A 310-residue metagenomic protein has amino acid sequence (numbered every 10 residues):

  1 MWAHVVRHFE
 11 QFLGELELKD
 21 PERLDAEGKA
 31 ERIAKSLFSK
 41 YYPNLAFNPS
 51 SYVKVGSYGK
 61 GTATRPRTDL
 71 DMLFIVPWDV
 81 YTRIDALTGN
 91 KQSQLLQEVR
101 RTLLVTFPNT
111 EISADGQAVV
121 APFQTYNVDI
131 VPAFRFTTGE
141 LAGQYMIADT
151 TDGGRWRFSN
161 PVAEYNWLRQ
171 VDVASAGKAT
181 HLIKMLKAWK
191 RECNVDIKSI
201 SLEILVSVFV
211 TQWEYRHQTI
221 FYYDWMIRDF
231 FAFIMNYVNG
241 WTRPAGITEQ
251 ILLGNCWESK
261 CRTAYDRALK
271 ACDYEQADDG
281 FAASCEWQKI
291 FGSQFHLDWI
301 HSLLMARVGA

Functional and structural regions predicted by a protein language model:
M1-V53, S57-R67, W78-N90: N-terminal regions immediately upstream of nucleotidyltransferase
H4, H8, L24, L37 (+2 more regions): Conserved catalytic core of two-metal-ion nucleotidyltransferases
L73-I75: Short hydrophobic/aromatic beta-strand micro-patches that form the beta-sheet surface supporting nucleotide- or nucleic
T82-S93, A133-I147, F221-A232: Helical (often loop-to-helix) elements that flank the catalytic cores of nucleotide-handling enzymes
Q94, A114-G116, T125, G139 (+3 more regions): Short, well-structured alpha-helical interface segments that form or flank functional binding sites
V131-K178: Acidic/Ser/Thr-rich, low-complexity mid-to-C-terminal regulatory regions of eukaryotic proteins
K178-I290, Q294-H296, G309: Conserved nucleotidyltransferase catalytic core and NTase-mimicking acidic/glycine-rich helix/loop elements in nucleic
